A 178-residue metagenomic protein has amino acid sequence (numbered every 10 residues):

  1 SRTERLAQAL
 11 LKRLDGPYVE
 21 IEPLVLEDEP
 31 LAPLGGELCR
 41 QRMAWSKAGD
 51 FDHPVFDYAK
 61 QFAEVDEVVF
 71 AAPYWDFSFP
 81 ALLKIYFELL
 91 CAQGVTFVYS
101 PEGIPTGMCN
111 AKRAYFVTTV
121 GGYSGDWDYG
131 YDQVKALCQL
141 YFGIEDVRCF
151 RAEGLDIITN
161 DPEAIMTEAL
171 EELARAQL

Functional and structural regions predicted by a protein language model:
S1-A72, F77-E88, A92, E171-L178: N-terminal beta1-alpha1-beta2 submodule of the flavodoxin-like/Rossmannoid cofactor-binding fold
E20, K112-A114, D146: Residues at the starts of beta-strands that form the adenosine-phosphate
A63, A81, C109, F142-E145: Structured loop/turn residues at beta-strand edges in well-structured enzyme cores
F70, A114-T118, C149: Structural beta-sheet core signal
Y74, V120-G122, E153: Residue-level signal for short, function-critical loop segments
Q93-V98, I144-E145: Short, structured loop/turn "capping" segments at alpha-beta junctions
Y99-F142: Short, glycine-/small-residue-rich phosphate/pyrophosphate-handling segment
G125-D126, D132-L178: Glycine-rich phosphate/pyrophosphate-binding loop and the adjoining helix
